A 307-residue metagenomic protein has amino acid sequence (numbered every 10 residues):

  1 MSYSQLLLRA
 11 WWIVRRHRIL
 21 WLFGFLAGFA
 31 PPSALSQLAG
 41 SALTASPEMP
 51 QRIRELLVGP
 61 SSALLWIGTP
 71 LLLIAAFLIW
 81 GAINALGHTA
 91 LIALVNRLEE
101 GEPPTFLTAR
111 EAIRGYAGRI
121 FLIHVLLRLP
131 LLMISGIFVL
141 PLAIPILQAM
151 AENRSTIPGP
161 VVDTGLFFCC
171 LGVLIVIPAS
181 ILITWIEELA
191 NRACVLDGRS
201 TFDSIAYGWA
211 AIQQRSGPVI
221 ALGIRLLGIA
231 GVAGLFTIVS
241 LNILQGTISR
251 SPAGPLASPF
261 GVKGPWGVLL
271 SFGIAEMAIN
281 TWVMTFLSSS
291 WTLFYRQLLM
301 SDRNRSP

Functional and structural regions predicted by a protein language model:
M1-P307: Hydrophobic alpha-helical membrane segments
